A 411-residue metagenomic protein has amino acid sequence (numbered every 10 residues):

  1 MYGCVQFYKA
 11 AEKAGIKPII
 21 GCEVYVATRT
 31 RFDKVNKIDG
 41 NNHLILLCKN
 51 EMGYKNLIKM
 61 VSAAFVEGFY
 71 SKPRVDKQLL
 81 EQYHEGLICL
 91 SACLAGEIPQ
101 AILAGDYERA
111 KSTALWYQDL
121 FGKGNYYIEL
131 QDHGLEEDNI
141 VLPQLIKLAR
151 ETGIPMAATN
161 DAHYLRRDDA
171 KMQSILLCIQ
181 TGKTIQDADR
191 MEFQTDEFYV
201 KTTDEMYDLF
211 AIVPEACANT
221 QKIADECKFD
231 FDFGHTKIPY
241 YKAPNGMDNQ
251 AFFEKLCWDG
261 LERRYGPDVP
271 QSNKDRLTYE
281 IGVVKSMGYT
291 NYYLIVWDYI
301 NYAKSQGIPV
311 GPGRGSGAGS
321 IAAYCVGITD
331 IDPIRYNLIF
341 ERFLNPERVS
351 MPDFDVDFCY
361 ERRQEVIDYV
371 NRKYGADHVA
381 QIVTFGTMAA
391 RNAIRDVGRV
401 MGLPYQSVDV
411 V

Functional and structural regions predicted by a protein language model:
M1-V410: Phosphodiester-processing cores and adjacent nucleic acid-binding clamps
